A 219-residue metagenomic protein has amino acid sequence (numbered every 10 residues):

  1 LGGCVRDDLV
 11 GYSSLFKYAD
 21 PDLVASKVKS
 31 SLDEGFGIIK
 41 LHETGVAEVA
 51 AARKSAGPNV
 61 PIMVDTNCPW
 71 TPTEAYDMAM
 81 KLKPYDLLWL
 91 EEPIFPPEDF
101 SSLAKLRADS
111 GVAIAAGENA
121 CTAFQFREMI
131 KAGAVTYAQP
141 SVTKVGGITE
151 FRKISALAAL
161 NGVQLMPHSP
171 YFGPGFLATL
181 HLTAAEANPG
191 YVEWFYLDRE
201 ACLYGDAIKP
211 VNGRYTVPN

Functional and structural regions predicted by a protein language model:
L1, L157-A159, A184-A185: Alpha-helix C-terminal capping segments
L1-M63, N67-Y76, M80-P84, Y204-N219: N-terminal capping/lid subdomain adjacent to the active-site entrance of alpha/beta enzymes
S14, G117, H168, W194-F195: Conserved beta-strand termini and adjacent loop/short-helix elements that scaffold enzyme active sites in alpha/beta
L41, V46-Y171: Catalytic core of soluble alpha/beta enzymes
T149, I154, P170-N219: Flexible C-terminal active-site loop/helix
